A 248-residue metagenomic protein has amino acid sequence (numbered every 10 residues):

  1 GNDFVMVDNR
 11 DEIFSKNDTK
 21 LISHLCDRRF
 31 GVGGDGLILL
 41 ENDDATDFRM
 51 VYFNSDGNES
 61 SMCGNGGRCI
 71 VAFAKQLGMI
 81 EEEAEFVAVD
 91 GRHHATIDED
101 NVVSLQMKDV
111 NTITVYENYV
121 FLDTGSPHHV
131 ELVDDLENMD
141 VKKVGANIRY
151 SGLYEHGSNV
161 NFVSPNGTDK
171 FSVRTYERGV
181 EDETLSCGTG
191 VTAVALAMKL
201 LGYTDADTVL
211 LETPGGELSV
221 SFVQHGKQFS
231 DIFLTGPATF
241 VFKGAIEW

Functional and structural regions predicted by a protein language model:
N2-E99, V130-W248: A glycine-rich beta-to-alpha transition motif near the start of alpha/beta enzyme domains, typified by
V102: Glycine-rich, mobile lid/loop segments that gate access to catalytic sites or pores
L105-N118, M139, K143-A146: Active-site glycine-rich loop that binds ribose-phosphate moieties when present
T114-V120, K243-W248: Extended Gly/Ser/Thr-rich low-complexity repeat segments, especially those forming or decorating extracellular
V120-L122, G190: Short intrinsically disordered coil segments
